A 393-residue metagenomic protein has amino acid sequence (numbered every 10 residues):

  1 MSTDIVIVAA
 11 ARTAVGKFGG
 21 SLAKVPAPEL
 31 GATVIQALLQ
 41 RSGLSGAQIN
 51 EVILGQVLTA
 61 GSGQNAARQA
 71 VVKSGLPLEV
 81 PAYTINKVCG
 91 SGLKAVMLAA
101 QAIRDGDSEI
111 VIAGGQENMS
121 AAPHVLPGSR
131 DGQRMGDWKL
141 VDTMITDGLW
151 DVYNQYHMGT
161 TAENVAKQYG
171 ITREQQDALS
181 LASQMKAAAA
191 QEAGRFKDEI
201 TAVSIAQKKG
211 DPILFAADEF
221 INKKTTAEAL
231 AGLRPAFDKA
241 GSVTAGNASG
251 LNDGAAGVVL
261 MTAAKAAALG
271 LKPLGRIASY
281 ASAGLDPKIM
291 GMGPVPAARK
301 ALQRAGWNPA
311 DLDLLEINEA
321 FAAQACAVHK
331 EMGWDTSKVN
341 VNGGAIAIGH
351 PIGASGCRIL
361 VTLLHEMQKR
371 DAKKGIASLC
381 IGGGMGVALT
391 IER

Functional and structural regions predicted by a protein language model:
M1-S62, A66-S74, L78-P81, T161-R173 (+5 more regions): Conserved active-site "lid/cap" helical segment
M1-V25, A37, A227-M292, P296 (+3 more regions): Condensing-enzyme catalytic core mediating Claisen C-C bond formation in acyl metabolism
R12-T13, A23-A32, R41, Q175-A268 (+2 more regions): N-terminal extracellular/periplasmic Venus flytrap/periplasmic-binding protein-like
A47-G55, P81-N86, V111-Q116, Q175-A182 (+5 more regions): Beta-strand segments within the central parallel beta-sheet cores of soluble alpha/beta enzyme folds
Q56-I110, Y153-H157, K224-G250, E331-R358 (+2 more regions): Conserved catalytic cysteine-centered active-site region of acyl-thioester-dependent Claisen-condensing enzymes
K87-E117, T160, A166-R195, G257-A264 (+3 more regions): Active-site-proximal alpha-helical scaffold in enzymes
I110-N164: Flexible glycine-/small-residue-enriched beta->alpha junction loops that bind anionic phosphate/pyrophosphate groups
T161-E163, F196-E199, Q207, A278-A347: Active-site pocket-lining segment
